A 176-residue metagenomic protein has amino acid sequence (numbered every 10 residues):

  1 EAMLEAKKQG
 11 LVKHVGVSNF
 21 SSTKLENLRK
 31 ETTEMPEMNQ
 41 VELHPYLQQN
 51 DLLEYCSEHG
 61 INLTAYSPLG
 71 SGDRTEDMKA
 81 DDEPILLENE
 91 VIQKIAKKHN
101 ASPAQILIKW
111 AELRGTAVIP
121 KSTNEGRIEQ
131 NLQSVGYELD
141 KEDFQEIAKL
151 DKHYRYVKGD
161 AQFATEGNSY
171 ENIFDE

Functional and structural regions predicted by a protein language model:
E1-E176: Beta/alpha (TIM)-barrel catalytic core signal, keyed to glycine-rich beta->alpha loops juxtaposed to Asp/Glu that bind
